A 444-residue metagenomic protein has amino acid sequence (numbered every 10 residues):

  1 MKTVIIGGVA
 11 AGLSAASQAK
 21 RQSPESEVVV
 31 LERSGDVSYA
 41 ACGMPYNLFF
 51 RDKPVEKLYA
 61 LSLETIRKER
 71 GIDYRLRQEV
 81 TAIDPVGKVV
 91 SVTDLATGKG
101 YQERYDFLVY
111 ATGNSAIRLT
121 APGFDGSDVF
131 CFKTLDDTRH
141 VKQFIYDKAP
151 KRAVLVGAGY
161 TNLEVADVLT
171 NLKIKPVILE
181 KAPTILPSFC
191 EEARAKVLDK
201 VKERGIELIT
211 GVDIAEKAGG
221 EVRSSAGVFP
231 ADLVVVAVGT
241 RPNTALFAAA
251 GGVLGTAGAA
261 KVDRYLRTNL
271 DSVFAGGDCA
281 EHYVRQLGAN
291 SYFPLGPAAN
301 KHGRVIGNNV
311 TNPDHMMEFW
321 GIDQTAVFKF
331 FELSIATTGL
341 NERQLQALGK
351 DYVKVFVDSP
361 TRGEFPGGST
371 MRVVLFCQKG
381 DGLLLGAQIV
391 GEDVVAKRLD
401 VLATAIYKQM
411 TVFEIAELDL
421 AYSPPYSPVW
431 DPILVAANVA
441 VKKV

Functional and structural regions predicted by a protein language model:
M1-D73, A166-F189: Beta1-alpha1 glycine-rich phosphate/pyrophosphate-binding loop at the start of Rossmann-like nucleotide-binding domains
I6, E103-G113, V156, F229-G239 (+2 more regions): Short hydrophobic core segments
I6-A10, K20-E25, R33-S34, D314 (+2 more regions): Flexible, glycine-rich terminal cap/loop adjacent to redox cofactors in electron-transfer oxidoreductases
E25-E27, E69-A96, E103, T170-V262: A Rossmann-like FAD-binding core segment of flavoenzymes
Y59, R152-V154, Y160-A215, L295-A298 (+2 more regions): Rossmann-like dinucleotide-binding cores of NAD(P)H-dependent redox enzymes
F107-L172, E207, V262-R264: Glycine-rich dinucleotide-binding loop and its adjacent helix/turn
D125-D147, E221, V228-N308, V401 (+1 more regions): FAD-site-proximal beta/loop scaffold in flavoenzymes
V262, G276-N341, Y426-V444: A conserved FAD-binding loop/helix module that cradles the flavin
